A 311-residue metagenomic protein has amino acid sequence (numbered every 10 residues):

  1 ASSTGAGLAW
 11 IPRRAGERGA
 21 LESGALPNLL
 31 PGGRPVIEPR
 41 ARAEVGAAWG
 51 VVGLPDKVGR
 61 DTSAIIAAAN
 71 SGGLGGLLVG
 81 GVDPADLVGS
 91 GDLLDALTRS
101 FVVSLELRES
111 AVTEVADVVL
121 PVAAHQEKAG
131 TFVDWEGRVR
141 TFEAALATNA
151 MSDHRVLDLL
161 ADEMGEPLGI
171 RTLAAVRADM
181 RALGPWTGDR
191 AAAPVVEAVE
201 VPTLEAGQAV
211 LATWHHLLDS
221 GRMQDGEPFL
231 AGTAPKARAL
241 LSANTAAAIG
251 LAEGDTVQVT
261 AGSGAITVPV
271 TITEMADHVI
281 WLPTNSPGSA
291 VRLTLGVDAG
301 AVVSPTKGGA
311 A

Functional and structural regions predicted by a protein language model:
A1-A43: Extended, H/D-rich, highly charged conserved domains that either
P27, P31, P35-N149, R155-A311: A cross-kingdom feature strongest in bacterial/archaeal respiratory oxidoreductases
